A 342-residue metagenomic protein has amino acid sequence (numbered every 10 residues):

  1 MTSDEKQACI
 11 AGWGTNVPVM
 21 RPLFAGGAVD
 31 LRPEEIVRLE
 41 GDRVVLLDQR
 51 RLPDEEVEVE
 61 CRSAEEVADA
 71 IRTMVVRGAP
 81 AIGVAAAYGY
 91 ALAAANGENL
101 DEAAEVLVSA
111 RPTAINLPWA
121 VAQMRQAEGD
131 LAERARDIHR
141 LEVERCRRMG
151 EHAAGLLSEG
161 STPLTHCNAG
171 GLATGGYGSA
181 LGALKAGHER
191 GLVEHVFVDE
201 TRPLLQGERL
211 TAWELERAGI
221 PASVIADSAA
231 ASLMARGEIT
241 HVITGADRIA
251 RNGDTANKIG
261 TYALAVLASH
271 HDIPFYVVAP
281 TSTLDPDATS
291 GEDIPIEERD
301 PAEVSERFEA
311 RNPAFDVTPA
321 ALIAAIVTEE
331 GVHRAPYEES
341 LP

Functional and structural regions predicted by a protein language model:
T2-G27: A conserved amphipathic terminal alpha-helix motif
L31-E35, L39-R43, V108-R125, G129-T162 (+2 more regions): C-terminal binding/interaction regions
P33-G129: Long amphipathic alpha-helical segments
V59-V75, G155-T165, E303-R307: Short, hydrophobic/aliphatic alpha-helical segments
T73-A86, L117, N168-G176, N312-V327: Conserved phosphate/anionic-ligand binding catalytic regions in large, soluble enzymes, centered on
E142, C146-M149, Y177-V198, L205-R209: Active-site histidine-anchored catalytic micro-motif
A153-L164, G187-G191, E238: Glycine-rich phosphate/diphosphate-binding loops that line cofactor/substrate pockets in enzymes
V193, D199-P342: Conserved phosphate- and dinucleotide-binding cores of soluble alpha/beta proteins, encompassing both enzyme active
